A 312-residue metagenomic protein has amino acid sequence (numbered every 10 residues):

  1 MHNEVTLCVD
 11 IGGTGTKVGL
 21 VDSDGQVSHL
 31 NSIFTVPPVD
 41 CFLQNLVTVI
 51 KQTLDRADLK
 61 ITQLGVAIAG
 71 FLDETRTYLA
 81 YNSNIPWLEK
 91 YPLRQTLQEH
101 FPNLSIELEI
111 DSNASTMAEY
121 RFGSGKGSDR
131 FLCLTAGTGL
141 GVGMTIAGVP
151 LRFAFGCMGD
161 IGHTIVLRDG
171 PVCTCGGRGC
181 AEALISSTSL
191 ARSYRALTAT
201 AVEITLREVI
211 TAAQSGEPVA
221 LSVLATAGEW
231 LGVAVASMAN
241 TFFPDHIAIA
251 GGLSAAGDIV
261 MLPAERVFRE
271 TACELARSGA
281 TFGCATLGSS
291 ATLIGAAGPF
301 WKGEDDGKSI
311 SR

Functional and structural regions predicted by a protein language model:
M1-Q63, L72-Y78, R94-I106, A118-S128 (+2 more regions): ATP-binding/phosphotransfer module of carbohydrate and carboxylate kinases, centering on a glycine-rich
T16-L20, L140-T145: Short beta-strand scaffold segments in enzyme catalytic cores
T77-K90: A charged helix-plus-loop insertion that forms the helical arch/lid used to bind and gate nucleic-acid substrates
I106-I110, M144: General beta-strand structural signal in soluble alpha/beta enzymes
S115-R121, G141-M144, H163-T164: Adenylate-forming
C157-D160: Structural signature of FAD isoalloxazine-binding scaffolds in flavoprotein oxidoreductases
